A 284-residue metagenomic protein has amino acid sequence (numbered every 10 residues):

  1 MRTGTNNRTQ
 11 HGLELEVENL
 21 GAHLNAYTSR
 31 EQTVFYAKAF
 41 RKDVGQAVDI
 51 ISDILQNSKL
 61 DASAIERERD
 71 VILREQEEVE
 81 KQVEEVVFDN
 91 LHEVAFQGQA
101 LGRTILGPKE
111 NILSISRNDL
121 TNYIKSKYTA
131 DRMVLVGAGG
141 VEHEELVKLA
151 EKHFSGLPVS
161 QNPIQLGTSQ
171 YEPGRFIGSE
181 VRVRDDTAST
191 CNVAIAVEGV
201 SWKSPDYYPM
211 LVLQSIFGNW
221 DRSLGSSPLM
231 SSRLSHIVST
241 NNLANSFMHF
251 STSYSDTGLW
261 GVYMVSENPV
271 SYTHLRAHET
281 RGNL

Functional and structural regions predicted by a protein language model:
M1-K38, K81, N219-W220, L224-L243: M16/MPP (pitrilysin/insulinase) zinc-metallopeptidase core fold and M16-derived inactive scaffolds
M1-V17, S63, L91, Y128 (+3 more regions): Active/ligand-binding-proximal structured segments within catalytic/core domains that scaffold catalytic residues
G4, V79-D131, L149-H153, W220 (+2 more regions): Scaffold signal of the M16-like zinc-metallopeptidase fold and its non-catalytic homologs
V17, F35, I51, I72 (+7 more regions): Buried hydrophobic packing residues in well-ordered domains
F40-D43, G139-H143, E267-V270: Helix N-cap motif at beta-to-alpha junctions
Q97, L101, I105-L113, T129 (+2 more regions): An aromatic/glycine/proline-enriched structural segment found at the starts of mature extracellular/organellar domains
A194-S201, F217-N268: A structural supersecondary motif
T273-T280: Conserved small/polar residues in nucleotide/adenosyl-binding loops
